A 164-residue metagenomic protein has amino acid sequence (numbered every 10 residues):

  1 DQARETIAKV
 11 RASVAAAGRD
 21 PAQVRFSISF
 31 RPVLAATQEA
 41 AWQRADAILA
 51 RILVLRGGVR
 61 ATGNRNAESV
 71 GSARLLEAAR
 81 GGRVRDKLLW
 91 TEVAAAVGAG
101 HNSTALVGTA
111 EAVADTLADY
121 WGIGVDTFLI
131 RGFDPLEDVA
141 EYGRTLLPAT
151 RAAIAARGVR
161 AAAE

Functional and structural regions predicted by a protein language model:
Q2-W121, R151-E164: An alpha-helical appendage that flanks or caps ligand/catalytic pockets
V33, V139-A140: Short Asp/Glu-rich motifs
Q38-E39, A140-G143: Histidine/acidic-residue-rich catalytic or RNA/ligand-binding cores of hydrolases and nuclease-related proteins
F133-E137: A short, acidic, flexible beta-alpha connecting loop/helix-capping segment that sits on the rim of active
